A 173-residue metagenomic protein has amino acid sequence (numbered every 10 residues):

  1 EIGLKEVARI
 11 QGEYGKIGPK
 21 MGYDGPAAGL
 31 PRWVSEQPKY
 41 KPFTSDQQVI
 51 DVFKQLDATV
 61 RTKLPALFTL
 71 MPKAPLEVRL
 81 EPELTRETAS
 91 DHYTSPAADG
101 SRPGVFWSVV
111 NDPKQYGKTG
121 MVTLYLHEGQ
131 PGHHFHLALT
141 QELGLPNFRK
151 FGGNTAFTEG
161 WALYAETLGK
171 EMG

Functional and structural regions predicted by a protein language model:
E1-G173: N-terminal maturation segment of proteins
